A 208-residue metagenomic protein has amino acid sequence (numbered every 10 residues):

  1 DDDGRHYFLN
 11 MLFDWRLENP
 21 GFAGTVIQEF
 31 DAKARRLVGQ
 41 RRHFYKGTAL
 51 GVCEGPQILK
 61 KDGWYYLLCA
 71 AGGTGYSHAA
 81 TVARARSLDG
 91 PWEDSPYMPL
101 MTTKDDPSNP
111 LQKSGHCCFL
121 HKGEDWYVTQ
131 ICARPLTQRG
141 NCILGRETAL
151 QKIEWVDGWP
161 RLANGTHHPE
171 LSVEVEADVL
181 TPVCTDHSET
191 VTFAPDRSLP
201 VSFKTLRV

Functional and structural regions predicted by a protein language model:
D1-V208: Carbohydrate-active catalytic/glycan-binding domains of CAZyme proteins, especially the secreted or lumenal ectodomains
